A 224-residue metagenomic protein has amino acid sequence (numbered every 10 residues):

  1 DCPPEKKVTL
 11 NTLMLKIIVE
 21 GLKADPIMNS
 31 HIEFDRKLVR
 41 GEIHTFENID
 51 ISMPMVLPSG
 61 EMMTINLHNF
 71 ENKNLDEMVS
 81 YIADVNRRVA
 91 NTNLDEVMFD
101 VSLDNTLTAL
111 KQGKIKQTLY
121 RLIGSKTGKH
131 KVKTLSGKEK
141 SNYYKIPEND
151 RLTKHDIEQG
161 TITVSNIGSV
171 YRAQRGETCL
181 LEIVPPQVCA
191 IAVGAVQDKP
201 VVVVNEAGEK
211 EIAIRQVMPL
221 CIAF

Functional and structural regions predicted by a protein language model:
D1-F224: C-terminal catalytic/motor cores of large multi-domain enzyme assemblies
